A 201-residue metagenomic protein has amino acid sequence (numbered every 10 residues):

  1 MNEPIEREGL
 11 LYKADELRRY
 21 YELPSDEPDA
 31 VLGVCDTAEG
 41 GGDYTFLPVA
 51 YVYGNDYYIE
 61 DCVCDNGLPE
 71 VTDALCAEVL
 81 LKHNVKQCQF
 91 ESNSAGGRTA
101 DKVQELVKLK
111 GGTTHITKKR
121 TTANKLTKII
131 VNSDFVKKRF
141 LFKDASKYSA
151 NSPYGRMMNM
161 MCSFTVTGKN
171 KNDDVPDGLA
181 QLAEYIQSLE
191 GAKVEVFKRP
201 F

Functional and structural regions predicted by a protein language model:
M1, N132, G178: A residue-level signal for conserved active-site and pocket-lining positions in enzyme catalytic cores
M1-C35: ATPase catalytic-site recognition across NTP-hydrolyzing enzymes
D26-V52: Gly/Thr-rich phosphate-binding beta-strand-loop-beta motif of the actin/hexokinase/Hsp70
G33-V34, F140-K143, V196: Short hydrophobic beta-strand segments
T37, S92, D174-G178: Generic detector of well-ordered alpha-helical packing
T45, K86, P176: Residue-level detector of short, conserved catalytic/binding motifs and their immediate flanks
P48-T167: Mg2+-dependent endonuclease catalytic cores in nucleic-acid-processing enzymes, primarily RNase H-like
S163-F201: Charge-patterned, long linear interaction tracts outside catalytic cores
